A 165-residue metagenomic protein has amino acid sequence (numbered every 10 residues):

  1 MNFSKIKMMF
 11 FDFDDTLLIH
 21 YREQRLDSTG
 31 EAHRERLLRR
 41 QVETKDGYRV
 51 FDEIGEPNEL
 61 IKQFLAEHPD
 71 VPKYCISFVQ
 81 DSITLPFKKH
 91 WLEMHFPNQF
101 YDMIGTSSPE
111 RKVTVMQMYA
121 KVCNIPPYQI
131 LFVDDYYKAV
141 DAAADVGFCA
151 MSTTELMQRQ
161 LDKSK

Functional and structural regions predicted by a protein language model:
M1-E53, V146, R159: Active-site neighborhood of HAD-like aspartate-dependent phosphohydrolases
D15-L18, E23-Q24, V79-I83, P109-E110 (+2 more regions): Short, solvent-exposed loop/turn segments at secondary-structure junctions
R25, M116, Y136-A142, A150-K163: Short glycine/proline-centered loop/turn elements that form peptide/ligand docking sites
S28-C75, S82-F87, V113-T114: Short, acidic loop-to-helix structural element flanking the phosphoryl-transfer center in phosphate-processing enzymes
P69, Q99, D145-F148: Short, structured coil segments at secondary-structure junctions
P72-Y74, Q129, C149: Residues at the starts of beta-strands that form the adenosine-phosphate
I76-D81, K89, P97-T114: A short, structured active-site edge motif that brings together acidic residues
K112-K138: Conserved Lys-Pro-Asp/Glu-containing loop-to-beta segment of HAD-superfamily phosphomonoesterases, centered on
